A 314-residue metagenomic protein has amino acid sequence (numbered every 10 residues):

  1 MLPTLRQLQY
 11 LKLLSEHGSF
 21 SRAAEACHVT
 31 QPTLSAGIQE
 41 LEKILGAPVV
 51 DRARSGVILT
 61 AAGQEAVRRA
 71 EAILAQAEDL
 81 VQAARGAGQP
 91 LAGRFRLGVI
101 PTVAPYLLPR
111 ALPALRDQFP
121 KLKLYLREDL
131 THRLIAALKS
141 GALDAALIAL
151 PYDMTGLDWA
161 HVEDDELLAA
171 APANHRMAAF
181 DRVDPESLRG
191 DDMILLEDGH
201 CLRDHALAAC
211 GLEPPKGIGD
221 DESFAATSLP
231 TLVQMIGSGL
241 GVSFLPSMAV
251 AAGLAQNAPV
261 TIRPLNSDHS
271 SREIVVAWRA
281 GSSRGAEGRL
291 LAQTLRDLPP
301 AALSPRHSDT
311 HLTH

Functional and structural regions predicted by a protein language model:
T4-L5, S55, A61, R85-A104 (+3 more regions): Interdomain hinge and pocket-entrance segments immediately C-terminal to HTH DNA-binding domains
K12-T30: Short helix-boundary/capping micro-motifs
E42-A61: A short LG(V/I)-centered, amphipathic sequence patch enriched for acidic residue(s) preceding the LG motif
A92-T155, K216-I218, A226-S228: Central regulatory/effector-binding core of bacterial HTH transcription factors
L107, L240, V260-L303: A late-sequence structural motif
L130-L143, I148-A149, G199-T261, H307-T313: Hydrophobic hinge/microswitch elements
G156-M193: Flexible hinge/capping segments at coil-to-helix
D192-P215, R284-Q293, P299-S308: Secondary-structure junction motif
